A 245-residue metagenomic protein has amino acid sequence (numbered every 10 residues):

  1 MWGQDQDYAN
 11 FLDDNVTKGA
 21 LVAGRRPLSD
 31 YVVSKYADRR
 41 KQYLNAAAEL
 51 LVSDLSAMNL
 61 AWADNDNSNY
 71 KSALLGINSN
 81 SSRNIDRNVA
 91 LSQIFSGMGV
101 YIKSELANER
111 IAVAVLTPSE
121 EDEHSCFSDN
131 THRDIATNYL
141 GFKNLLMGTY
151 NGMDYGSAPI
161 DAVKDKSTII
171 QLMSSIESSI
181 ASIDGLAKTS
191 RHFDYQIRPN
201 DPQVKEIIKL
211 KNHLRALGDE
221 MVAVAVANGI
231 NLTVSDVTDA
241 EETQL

Functional and structural regions predicted by a protein language model:
M1-L245: Mature extracytoplasmic or organellar-lumen-exposed domains after removal of signal/transit peptides
